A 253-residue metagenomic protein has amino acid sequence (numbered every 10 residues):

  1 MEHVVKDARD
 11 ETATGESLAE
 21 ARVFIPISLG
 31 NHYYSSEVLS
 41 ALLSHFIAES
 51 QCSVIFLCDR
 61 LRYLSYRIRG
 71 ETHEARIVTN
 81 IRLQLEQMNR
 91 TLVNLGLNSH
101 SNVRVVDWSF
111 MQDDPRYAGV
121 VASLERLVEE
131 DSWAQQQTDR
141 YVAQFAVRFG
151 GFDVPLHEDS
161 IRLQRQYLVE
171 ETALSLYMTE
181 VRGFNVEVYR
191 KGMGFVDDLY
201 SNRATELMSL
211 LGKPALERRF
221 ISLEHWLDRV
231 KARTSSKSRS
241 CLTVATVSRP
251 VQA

Functional and structural regions predicted by a protein language model:
M1-A253: Compositional signal for N-terminal targeting/processing segments
